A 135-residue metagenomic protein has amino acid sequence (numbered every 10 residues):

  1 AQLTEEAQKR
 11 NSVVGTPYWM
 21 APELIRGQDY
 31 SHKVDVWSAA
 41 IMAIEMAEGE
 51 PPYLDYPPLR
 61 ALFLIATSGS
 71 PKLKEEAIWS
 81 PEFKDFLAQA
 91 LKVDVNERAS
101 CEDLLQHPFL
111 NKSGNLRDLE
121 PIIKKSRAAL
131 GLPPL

Functional and structural regions predicted by a protein language model:
A1-E120: Eukaryotic serine/threonine protein kinase catalytic domain
R117-L135: Regulatory extensions appended to serine/threonine kinase catalytic cores
